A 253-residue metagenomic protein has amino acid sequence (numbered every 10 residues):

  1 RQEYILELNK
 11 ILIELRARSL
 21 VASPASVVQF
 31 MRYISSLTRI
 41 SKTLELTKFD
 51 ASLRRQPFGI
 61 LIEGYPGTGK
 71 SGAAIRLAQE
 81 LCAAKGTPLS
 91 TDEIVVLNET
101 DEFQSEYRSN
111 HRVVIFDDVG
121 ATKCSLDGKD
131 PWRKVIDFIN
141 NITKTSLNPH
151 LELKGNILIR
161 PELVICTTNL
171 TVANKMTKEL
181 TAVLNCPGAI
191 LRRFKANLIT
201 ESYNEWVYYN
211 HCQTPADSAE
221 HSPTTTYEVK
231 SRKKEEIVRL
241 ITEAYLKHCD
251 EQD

Functional and structural regions predicted by a protein language model:
R1-K10, A17, C124-L126, I136-D253: Replace "adjacent to P-loop NTPase cores in ATP/GTP-dependent enzymes" with "adjacent to NTP-binding cores
L6-Q56: N-terminal pre-Walker A segment at the start of P-loop NTPase domains
R55-Q56, R108-N110, L158-P161: Short loop/turn elements that form and flank the Walker-type P-loop nucleotide-binding site in RecA-like NTPase cores
I60-I62: Hydrophobic anchor at the beta1->P-loop junction of P-loop NTPases
P66: The conserved Walker
K70: Conserved lysine of the Walker
A73, L77: Hydrophobic positions on the alpha1 helix immediately C-terminal to the Walker A/P-loop
E80-G128: AAA+/P-loop NTPase substrate/partner-engagement loops
